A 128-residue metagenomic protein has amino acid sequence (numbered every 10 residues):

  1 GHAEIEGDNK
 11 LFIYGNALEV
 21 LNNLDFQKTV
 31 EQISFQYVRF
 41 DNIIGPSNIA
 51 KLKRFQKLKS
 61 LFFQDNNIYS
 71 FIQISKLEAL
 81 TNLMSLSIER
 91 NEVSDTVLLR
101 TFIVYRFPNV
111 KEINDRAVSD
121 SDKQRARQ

Functional and structural regions predicted by a protein language model:
G1-F40: N-terminal segments that cap or nucleate solenoid repeat domains
E6, D25-K28, I33, S47 (+3 more regions): Inter-repeat linker/turn residues at the boundaries of leucine-rich repeats
N9, N16, N22-N23, N42 (+6 more regions): Detector for Asparagine
N9-I13, E31-Q36, L58-F63, L83-E89 (+1 more regions): Conserved hydrophobic beta-strand positions in leucine-rich repeat
Y14-L21, R39-P46, N67-F71, V93-V97 (+1 more regions): Short, solvent-exposed loop/turn at the beta-strand->alpha-helix junction within individual leucine-rich repeat
N48, L61, Q73, E89-R90: A general structural-boundary detector
S75-D95: A generic tandem-repeat structural signature
V93, V97-Q128: Membrane-proximal C-terminal cap and juxtamembrane stalk of leucine-rich repeat ectodomains
